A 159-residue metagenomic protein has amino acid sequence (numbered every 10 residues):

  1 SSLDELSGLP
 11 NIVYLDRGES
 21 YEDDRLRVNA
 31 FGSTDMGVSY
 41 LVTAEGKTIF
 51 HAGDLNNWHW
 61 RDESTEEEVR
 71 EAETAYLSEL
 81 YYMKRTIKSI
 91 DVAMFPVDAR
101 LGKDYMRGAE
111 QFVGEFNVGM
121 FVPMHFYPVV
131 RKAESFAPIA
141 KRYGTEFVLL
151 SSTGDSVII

Functional and structural regions predicted by a protein language model:
S1, F50-G53, R70-E71, V92-D98 (+2 more regions): Active-site neighborhood of phospho(di)ester-bond hydrolases with catalytic His/Asp-centered motifs
S1-E5, Y82-M94: Active-site metal-binding motif and surrounding structural segment of the metallo-beta-lactamase
D4-L6, A72-L77, Y143-E146: Short acidic/polar alpha-helix capping motifs at helix-coil junctions
P10-E19, L101, Y105-I159: Binuclear metal-ion centers of metallo-dependent hydrolases, dominated by the metallo-beta-lactamase
N11-S89, S152-I159: Core dinuclear metal-dependent hydrolase active-site scaffold
T65-A75, T86, V92-G114: Active-site-proximal segments of metal-dependent phosphoesterases and phosphodiesterases across multiple
